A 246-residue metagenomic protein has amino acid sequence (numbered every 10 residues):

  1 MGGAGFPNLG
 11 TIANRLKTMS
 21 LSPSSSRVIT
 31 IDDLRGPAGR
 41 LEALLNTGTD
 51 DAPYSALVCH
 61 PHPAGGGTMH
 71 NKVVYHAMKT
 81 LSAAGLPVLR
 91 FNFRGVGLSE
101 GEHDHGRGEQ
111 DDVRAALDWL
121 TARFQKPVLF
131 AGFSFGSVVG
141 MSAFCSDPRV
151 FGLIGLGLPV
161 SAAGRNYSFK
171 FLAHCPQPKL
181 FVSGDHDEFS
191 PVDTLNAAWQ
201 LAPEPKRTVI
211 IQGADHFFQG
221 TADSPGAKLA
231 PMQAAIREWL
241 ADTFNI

Functional and structural regions predicted by a protein language model:
R15-D51: N-terminal cap/lid segment of alpha/beta-hydrolase-fold proteins
R40-Q125, Q219-T221: Serine-hydrolase catalytic machinery in alpha/beta-hydrolase-like enzymes
D111-H174: Primarily recognizes the serine-hydrolase "nucleophile elbow" in alpha/beta-hydrolase and SGNH/GDSL folds
A162, D185-S190, H216-F217: Acidic catalytic loop of the alpha/beta-hydrolase fold
Y167-S168, Q177, S190-W199: Short alpha-helix in the alpha/beta-hydrolase fold that links the catalytic acid
C175-P176, F181-S183, D187: Short beta-strand/loop motif that positions the catalytic acidic residue of the alpha/beta-hydrolase fold
L201-F217: Catalytic histidine neighborhood in serine/cysteine hydrolases with alpha/beta-hydrolase-type architecture
A214-L229: Catalytic histidine-centered segment of alpha/beta-hydrolase-like enzymes
